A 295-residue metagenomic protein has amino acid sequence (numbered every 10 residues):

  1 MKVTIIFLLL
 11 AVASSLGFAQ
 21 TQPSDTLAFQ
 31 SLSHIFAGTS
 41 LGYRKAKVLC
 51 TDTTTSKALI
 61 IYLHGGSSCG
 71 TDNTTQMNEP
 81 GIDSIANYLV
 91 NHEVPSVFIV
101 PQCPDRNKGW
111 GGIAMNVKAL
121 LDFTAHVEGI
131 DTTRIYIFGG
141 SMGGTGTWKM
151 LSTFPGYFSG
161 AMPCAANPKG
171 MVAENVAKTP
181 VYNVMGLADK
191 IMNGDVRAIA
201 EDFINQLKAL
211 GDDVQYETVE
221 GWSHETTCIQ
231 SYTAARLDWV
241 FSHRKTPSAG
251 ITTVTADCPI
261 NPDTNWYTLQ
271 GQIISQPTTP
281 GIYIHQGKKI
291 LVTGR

Functional and structural regions predicted by a protein language model:
F18-L59, S96, G140, T145 (+3 more regions): A domain-start/cap signature at the N-terminus of enzymes
T51-T55, R106-M142: Gly/Ser-rich "nucleophile elbow"/oxyanion-hole loop immediately N-terminal to the catalytic nucleophile in hydrolases
K57-L59, L63-N116: Active-site machinery of serine-nucleophile hydrolases
G66, C103-P104, M142, L187-K190 (+1 more regions): Acidic beta-to-alpha connecting loop that harbors the catalytic carboxylate
H126-V127, T133-A177: Primarily recognizes the serine-hydrolase "nucleophile elbow" in alpha/beta-hydrolase and SGNH/GDSL folds
Y182-V184, K190, D195-P247: C-terminal catalytic histidine-bearing segment of alpha/beta-hydrolase fold enzymes
K245-I273: Residue-level detector of functionally pivotal "anchor" positions at catalytic/ligand-binding pockets or at interdomain
I282-R295: C-terminal tail/sorting-segment detector
